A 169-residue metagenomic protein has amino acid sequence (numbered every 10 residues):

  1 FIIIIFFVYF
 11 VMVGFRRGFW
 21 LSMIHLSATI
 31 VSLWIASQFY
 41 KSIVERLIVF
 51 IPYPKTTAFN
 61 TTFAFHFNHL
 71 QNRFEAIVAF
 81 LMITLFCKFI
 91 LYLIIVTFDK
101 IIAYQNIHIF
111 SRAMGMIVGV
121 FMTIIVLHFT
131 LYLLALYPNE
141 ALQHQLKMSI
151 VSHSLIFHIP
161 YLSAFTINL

Functional and structural regions predicted by a protein language model:
F1-L169: Alpha-helical transmembrane segments and their juxtamembrane interface "caps" in small multi-pass membrane proteins
